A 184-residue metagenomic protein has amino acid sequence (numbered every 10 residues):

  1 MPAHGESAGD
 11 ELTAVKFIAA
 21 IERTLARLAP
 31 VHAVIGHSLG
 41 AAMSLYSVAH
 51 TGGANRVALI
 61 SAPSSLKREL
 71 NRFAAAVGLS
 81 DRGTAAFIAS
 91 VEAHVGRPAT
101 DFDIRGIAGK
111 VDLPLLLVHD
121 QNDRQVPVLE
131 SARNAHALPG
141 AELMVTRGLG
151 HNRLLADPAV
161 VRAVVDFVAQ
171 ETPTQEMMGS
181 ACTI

Functional and structural regions predicted by a protein language model:
M1-E6: Conserved alpha/beta-hydrolase
G9-H32: Alpha/beta-hydrolase active-site loop
I35-S44: Gly/Ala-rich beta-loop-alpha elbow adjacent to hydrolase catalytic centers
H50-R97: Hydrolase active-site cap/lid region
K110-D112, L117-H119, D123: Short beta-strand/loop motif that positions the catalytic acidic residue of the alpha/beta-hydrolase fold
L113, P127-H136: Short alpha-helix in the alpha/beta-hydrolase fold that links the catalytic acid
H136-N152: Catalytic histidine neighborhood in serine/cysteine hydrolases with alpha/beta-hydrolase-type architecture
L149-V161: Catalytic histidine-centered segment of alpha/beta-hydrolase-like enzymes
